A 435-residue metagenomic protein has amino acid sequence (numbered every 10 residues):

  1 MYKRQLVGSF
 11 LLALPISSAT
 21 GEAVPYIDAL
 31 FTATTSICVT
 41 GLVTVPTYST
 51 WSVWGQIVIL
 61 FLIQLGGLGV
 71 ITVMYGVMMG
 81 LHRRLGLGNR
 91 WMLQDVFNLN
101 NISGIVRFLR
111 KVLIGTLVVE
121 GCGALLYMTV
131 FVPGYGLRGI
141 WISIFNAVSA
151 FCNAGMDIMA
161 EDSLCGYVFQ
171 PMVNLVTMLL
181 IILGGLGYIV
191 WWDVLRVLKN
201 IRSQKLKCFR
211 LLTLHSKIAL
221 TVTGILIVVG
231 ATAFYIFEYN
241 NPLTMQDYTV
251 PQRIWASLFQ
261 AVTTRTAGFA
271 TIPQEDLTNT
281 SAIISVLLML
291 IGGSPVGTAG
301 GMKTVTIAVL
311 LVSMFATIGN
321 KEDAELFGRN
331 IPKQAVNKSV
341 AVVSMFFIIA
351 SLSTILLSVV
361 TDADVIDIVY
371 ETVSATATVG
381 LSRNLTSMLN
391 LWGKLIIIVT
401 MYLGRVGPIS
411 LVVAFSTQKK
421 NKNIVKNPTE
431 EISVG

Functional and structural regions predicted by a protein language model:
K3-G435: Membrane-proximal intracellular helices of multi-pass ion channels
